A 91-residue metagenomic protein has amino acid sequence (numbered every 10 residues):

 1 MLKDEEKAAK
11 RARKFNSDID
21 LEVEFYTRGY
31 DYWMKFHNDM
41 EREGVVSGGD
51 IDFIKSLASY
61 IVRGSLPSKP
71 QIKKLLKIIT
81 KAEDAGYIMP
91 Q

Functional and structural regions predicted by a protein language model:
M1-Q91: Charged, low-complexity intrinsically disordered segments and flexible loops
